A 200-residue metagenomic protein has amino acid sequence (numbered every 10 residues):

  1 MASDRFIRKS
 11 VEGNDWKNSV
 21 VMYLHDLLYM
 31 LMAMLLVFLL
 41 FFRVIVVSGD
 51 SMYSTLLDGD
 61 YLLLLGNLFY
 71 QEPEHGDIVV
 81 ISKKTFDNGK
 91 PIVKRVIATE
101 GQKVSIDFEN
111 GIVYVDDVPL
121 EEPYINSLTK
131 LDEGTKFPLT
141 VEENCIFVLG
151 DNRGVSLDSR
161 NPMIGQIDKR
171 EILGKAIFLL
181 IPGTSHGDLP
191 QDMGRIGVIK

Functional and structural regions predicted by a protein language model:
M1-P91, K169-K200: Protein maturation boundaries and topogenic segments
S51-T55, N67-E72, R95, G111 (+3 more regions): Short, surface-exposed secondary-structure edge patches
D60, E74-I78, Q102, C145 (+1 more regions): Structural motif
N67, K84, E109, D151-N152: Short, surface-exposed secondary-structure boundary micro-motifs
K94-S105: RNA pseudouridine synthases
Y114-D117: Short strand-turn-strand beta-turns centered on an Asx-Gly dipeptide
G134-G174, L179-P182: Soluble extracytoplasmic domains of inner/organellar membrane proteins
